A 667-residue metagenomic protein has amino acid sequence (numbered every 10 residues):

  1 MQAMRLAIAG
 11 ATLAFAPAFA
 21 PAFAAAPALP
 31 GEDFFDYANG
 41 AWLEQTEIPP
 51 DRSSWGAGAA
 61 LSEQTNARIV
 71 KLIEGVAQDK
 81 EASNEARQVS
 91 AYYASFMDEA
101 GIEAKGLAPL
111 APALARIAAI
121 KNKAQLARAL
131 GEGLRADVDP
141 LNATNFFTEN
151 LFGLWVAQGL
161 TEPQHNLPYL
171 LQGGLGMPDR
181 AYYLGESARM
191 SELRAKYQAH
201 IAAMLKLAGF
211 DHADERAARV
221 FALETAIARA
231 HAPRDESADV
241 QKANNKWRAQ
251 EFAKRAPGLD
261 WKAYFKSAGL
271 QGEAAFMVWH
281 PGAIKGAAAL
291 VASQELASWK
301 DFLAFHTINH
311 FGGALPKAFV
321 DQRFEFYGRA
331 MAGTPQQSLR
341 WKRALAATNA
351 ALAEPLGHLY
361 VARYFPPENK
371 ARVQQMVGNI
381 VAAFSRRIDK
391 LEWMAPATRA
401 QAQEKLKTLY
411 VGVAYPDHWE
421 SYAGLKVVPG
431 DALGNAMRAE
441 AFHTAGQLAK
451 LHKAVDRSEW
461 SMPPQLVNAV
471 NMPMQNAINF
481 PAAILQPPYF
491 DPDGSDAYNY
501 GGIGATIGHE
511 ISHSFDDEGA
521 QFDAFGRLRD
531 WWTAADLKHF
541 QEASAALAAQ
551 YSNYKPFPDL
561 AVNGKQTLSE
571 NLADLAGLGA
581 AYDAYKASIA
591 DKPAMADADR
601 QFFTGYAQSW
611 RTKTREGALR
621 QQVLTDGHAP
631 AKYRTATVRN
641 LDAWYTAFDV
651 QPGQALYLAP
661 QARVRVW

Functional and structural regions predicted by a protein language model:
A7-A18: Bacterial N-terminal signal peptides
A22-A26: Boundary at the C-terminal end of the N-terminal hydrophobic targeting segment
A28-D33, Y37-L107: Active-site-surrounding "flap" and adjacent substrate/cofactor-binding loops of secreted or lumenal enzymes, prototyped
W42-T46, M177-P178, P488: Short, solvent-exposed loop/turn elements at domain surfaces
D51-I73, A213-A230, N499-A505, D599-F602: Short secondary-structure subsegments characteristic of cysteine-rich extracellular domains
R52, E81, E85, F210-V220 (+4 more regions): Short, glycine/acidic-rich hinge or "gate" loops at secondary-structure transitions that mediate conformational
S62, A226, R255-G258, M277 (+6 more regions): Intrinsically disordered, low-complexity linker/terminal regions across diverse proteins
A77-N379: Noncatalytic, helix-rich "gating/capping" subdomain that lines the substrate-entry/channel surface of large enzyme
